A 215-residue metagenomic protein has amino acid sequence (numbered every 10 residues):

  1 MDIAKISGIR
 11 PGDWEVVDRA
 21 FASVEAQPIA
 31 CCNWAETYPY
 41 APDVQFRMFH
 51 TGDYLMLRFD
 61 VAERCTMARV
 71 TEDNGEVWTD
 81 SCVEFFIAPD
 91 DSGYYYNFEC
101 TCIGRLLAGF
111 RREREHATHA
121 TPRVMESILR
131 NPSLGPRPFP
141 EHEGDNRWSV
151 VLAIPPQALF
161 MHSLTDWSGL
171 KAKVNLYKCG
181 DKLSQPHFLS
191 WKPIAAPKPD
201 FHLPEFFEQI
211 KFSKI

Functional and structural regions predicted by a protein language model:
M1-I215: Structural preference for beta-rich elements and adjacent junctions enriched in aromatics
